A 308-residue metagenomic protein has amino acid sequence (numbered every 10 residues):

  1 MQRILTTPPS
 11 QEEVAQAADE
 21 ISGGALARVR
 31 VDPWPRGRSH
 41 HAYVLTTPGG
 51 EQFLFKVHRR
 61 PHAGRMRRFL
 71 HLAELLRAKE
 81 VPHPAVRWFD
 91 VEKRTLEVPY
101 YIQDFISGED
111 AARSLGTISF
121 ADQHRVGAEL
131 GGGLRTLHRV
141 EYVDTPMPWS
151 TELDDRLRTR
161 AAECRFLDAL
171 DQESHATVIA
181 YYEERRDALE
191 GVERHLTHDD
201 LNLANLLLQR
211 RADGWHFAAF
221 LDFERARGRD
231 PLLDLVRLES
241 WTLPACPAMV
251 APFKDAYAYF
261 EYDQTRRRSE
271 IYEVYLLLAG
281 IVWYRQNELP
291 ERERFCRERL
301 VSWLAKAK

Functional and structural regions predicted by a protein language model:
M1-I4, A73, A307: Phosphate/pyrophosphate-binding loops and the adjoining catalytic core of nucleotide-dependent enzymes
T7-A25, V91-R94, D122-Q123, G127-A128 (+6 more regions): An alpha-helical support segment within catalytic cores of ATP-dependent transferases
G24-R30, L170-H175, Y259-S269: Short, surface-exposed acidic
R30-S150, A169, E173: ATP-binding pocket architecture of kinase catalytic cores
W34-G37, A128, E190, R225-K308: Helix-rich C-terminal or lid/interface subdomains of diverse kinases
H41-T46, F55, V86, T177 (+1 more regions): Active-site acidic catalytic loop and adjacent metal/ATP-binding pocket of ATP-dependent phosphoryl transfer enzymes
P48-G50, R94, R211-G214, V274-L277: Short strand-connecting beta-turns/loops that link adjacent beta-strands
V81-P82, F120-D122, V192, A245 (+1 more regions): Membrane-helix interface segments
